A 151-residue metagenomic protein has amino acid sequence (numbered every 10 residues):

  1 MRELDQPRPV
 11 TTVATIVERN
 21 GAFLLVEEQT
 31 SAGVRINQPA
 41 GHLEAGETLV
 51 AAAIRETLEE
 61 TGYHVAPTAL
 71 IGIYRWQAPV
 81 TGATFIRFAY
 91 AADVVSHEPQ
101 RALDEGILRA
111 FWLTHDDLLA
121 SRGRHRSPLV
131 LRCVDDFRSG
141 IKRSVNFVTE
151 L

Functional and structural regions predicted by a protein language model:
M1-L24, A91: Conserved N-terminal beta-strand and adjoining loop/helix that marks the start of the Nudix/MutT-like hydrolase domain
E3, I71-P79: Short, solvent-exposed loop/turn elements at beta->coil junctions and helix N-caps that rim active or binding pockets
P9, I16, I36, Y63 (+1 more regions): Residues that recognize and position ribonucleotide moieties
E18, T68-I71: Conserved positions in beta-strands of structured domains
R19-E59: Conserved Nudix-box catalytic region and its N-terminal flanking loop in Nudix hydrolases and closely related
L43-A66, W76-P128, E150-L151: Unchanged
R132-L151: Charged phosphate-binding loop/patch that engages nucleotide di/tri-phosphates or the phosphate backbone of nucleic
